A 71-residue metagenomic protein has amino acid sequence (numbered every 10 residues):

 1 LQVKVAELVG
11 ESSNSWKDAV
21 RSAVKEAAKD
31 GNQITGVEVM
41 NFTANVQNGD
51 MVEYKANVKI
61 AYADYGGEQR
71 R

Functional and structural regions predicted by a protein language model:
L1-V37: Short, well-ordered alpha-helical segments
F42-R71: A cross-kingdom feature marking charged/low-complexity
